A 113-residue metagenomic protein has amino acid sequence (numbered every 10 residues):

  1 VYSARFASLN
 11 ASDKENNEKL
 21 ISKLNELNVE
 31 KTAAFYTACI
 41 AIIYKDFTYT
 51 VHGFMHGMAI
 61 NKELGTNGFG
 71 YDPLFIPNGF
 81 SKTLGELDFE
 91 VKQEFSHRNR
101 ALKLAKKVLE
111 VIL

Functional and structural regions predicted by a protein language model:
V1-L113: Anionic-ligand binding patches
